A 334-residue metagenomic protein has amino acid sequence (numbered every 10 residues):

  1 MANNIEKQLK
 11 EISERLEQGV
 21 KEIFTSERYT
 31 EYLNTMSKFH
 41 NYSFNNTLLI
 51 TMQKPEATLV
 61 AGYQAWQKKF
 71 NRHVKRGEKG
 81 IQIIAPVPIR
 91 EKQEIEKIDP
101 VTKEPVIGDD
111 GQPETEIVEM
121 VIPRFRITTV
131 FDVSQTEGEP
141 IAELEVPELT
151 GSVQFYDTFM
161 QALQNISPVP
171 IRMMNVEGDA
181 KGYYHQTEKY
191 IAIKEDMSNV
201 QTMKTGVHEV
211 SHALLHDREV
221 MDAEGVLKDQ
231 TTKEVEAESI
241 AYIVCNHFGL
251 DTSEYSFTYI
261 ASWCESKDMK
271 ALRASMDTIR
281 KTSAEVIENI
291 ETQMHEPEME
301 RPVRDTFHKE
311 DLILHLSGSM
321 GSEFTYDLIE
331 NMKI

Functional and structural regions predicted by a protein language model:
M1-L316: N-terminal accessory/interface modules of nucleic-acid-binding and processing proteins
M320, F324-I334: Short acidic DE-rich linear segments
